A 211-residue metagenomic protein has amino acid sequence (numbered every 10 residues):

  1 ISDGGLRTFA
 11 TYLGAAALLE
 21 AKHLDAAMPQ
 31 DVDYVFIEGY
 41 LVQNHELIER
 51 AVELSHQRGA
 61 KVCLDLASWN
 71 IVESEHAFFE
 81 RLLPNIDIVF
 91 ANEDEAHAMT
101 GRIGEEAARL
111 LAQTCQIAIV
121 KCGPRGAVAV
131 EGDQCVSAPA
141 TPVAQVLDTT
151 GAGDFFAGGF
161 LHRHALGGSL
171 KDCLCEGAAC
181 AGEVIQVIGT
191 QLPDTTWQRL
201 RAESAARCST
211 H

Functional and structural regions predicted by a protein language model:
I1-I37, R201-H211: Conserved N-terminal subdomain of the carbohydrate kinase-like
L13-A16, A67-W69, D94-E95, T141-A144: Short, acidic/turn-prone active-site loops that include or flank metal/cofactor- and phosphate-binding residues
A16-D25, E46, V72-F78: Active-site glycine-rich loop that binds ribose-phosphate moieties when present
I37-E38, D65-L66, G151-A152, G159: Thr-Gly-centered strand-to-loop micro-motif
E38-N44: Catalytic beta/alpha-barrel core
N44-A51: Active-site-adjacent beta->alpha loops and helix N-cap segments on the catalytic face of soluble alpha/beta enzymes
V52-K61, L66-S137: Conserved phosphate/ATP/ADP-binding segment of small-molecule kinases
Q57, G104-H211: Conserved phosphate-binding/catalytic region of the ribokinase-like
